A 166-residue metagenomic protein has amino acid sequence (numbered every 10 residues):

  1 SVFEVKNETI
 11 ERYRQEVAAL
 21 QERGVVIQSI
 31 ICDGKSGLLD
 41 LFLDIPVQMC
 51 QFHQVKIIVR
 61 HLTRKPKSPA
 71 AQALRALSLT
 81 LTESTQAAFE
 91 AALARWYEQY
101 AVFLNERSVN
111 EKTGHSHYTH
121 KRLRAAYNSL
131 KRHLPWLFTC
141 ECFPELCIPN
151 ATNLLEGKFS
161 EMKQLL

Functional and structural regions predicted by a protein language model:
V2-V25, S29: Active-site beta-loop-alpha junctions of metal-dependent nucleic acid enzymes, especially the RNase H-like/DDE
E4-N7, G34, K56, F159: Short, flexible loop/turn elements at secondary-structure junctions
N7-E11, C32, M49-F52, E83 (+1 more regions): Short, amphipathic alpha-helical segments
R14-A18, L62-K65, A73, N153: Surface-exposed beta-strand edges and their flanking turn/coil or helix-capping segments
E22-F42, R75-L166: Acidic/histidine-rich catalytic cores and adjacent linkers of DNA breakage/strand-transfer/modification proteins
S29-R75: Conserved beta-strand -> loop -> alpha-helix junction used to position metal-binding or nucleic-acid-contacting
